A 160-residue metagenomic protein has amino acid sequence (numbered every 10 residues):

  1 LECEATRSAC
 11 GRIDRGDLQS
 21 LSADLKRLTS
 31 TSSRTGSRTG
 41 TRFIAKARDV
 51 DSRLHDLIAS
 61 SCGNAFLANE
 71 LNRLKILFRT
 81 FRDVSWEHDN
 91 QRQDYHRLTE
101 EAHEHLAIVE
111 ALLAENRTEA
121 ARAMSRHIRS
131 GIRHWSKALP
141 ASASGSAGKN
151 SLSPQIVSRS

Functional and structural regions predicted by a protein language model:
L1-E4, G11-E87, E101-A111, E119-S130: Conserved amphipathic alpha-helical segments that form helical-bundle/coiled-coil interaction surfaces
D17, F43, Y95, G145-G148: Low-complexity, flexible helical/coil segments
Q91-R97: Solvent-exposed loop and edge beta-strand segments that line ligand/cofactor-binding and catalytic clefts
R117-S160: C-terminal effector-binding regulatory domain of bacterial HTH transcription factors
